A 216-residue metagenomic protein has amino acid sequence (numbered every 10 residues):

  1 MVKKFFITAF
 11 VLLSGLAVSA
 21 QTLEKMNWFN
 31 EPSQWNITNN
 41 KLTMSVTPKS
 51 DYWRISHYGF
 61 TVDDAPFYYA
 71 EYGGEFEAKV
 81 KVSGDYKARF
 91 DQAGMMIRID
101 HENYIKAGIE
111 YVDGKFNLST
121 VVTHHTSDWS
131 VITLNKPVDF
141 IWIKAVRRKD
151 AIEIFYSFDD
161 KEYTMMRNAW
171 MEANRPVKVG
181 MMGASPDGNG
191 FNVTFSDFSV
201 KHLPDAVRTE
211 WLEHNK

Functional and structural regions predicted by a protein language model:
M1-T22: Bacterial Sec-dependent N-terminal signal peptides
Q21-K216: Extracellular glycan-recognition regions
